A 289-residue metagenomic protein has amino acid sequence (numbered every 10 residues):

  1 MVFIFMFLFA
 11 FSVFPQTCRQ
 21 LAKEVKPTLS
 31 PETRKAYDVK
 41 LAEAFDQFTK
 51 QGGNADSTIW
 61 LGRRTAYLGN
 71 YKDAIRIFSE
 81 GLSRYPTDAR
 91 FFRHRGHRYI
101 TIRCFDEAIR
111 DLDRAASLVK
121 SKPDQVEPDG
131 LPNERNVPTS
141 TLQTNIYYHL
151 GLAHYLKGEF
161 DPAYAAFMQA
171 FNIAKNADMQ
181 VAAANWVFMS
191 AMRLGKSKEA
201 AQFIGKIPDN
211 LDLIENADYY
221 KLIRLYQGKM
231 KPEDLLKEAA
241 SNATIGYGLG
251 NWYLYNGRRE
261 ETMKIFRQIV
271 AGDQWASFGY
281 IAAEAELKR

Functional and structural regions predicted by a protein language model:
V13-W60, Y67-L68: N-terminal leader/linker segments that initiate helical-solenoid repeat arrays
G52, P86, K120, T141 (+4 more regions): Short coil turns that delineate tetratricopeptide repeat
R63, H97, L152, M189-M192 (+2 more regions): Residue-level recognition of tetratricopeptide repeat
